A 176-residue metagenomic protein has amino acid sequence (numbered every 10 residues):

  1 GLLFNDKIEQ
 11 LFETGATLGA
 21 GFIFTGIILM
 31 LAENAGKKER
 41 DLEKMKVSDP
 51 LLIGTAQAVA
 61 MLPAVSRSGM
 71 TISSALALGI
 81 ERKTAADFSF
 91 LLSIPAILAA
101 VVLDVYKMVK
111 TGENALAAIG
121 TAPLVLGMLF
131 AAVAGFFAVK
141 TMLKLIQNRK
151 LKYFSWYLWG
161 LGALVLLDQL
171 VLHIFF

Functional and structural regions predicted by a protein language model:
G1-F176: Multi-pass membrane proteins that catalyze or facilitate reactions on polyprenyl-/lipid-phosphate substrates and their
